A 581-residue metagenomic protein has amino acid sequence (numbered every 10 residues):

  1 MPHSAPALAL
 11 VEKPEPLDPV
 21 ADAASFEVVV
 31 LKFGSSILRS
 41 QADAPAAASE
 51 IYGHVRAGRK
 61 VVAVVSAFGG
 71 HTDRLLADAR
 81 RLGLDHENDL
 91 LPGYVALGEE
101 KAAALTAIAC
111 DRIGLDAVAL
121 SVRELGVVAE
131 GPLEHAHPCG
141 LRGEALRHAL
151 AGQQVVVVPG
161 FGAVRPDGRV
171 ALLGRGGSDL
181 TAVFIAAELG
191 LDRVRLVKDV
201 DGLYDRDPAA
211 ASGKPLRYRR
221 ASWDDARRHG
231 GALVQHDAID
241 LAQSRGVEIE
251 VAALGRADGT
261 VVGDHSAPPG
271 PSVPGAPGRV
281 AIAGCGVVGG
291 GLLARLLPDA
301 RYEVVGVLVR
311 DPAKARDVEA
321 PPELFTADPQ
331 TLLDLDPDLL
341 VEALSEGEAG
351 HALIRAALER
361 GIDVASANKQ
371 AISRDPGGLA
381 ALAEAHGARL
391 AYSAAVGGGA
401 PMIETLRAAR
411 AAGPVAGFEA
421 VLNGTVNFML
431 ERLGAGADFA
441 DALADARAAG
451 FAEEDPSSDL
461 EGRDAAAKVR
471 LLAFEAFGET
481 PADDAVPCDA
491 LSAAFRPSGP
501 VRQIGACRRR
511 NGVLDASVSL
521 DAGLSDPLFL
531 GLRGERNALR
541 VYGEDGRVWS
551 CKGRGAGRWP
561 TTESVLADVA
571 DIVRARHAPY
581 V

Functional and structural regions predicted by a protein language model:
M1-Q243: Nucleotide/pyrophosphate-binding catalytic subdomain
L150, E384-A452, R463-D464: Rossmann-like NAD(P)H-binding beta-loop-alpha module
R279-A294, G555: Glycine-rich adenosine-cofactor-binding loop
A300-V318: NAD(P)-binding Rossmann-fold cofactor-contacting core
P329-L339, A343-A367: Rossmann-fold NAD(P) dinucleotide-binding segment
H351-A356, R360, K369-G397, T405-L406: Rossmann-fold NAD(P)-binding glycine/threonine-rich loop
R432-L433, A440-G531, R536-A538: Substrate-binding/catalytic subdomain of NAD(P)-dependent oxidoreductase enzymes
L530-V581: C-terminal helical cap and adjacent loop that interface with cofactors, partners, or active-site loops
